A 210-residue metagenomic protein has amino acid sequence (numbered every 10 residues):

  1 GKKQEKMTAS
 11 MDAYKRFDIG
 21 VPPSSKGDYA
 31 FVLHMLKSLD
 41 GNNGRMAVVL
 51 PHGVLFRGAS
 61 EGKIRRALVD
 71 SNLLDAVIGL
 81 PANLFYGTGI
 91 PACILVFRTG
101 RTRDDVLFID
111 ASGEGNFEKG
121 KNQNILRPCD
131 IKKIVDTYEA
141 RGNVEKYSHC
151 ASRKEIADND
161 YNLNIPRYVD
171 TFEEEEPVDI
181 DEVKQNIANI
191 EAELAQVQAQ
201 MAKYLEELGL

Functional and structural regions predicted by a protein language model:
G1-L210: A conserved structural/catalytic subdomain of Rossmann-like adenosyl-cofactor enzymes
